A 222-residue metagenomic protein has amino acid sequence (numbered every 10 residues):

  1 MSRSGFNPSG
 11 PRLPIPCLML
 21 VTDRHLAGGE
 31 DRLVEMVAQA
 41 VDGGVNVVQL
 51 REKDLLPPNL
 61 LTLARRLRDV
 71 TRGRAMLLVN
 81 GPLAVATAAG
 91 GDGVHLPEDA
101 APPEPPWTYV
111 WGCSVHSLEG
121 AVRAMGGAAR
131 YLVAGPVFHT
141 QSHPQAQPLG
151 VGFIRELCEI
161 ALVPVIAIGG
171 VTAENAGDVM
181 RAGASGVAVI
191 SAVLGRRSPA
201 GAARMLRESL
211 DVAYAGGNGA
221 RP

Functional and structural regions predicted by a protein language model:
M1-H95, A100-Y131, A146, E156 (+4 more regions): Conserved N-terminal beta1-alpha1 strand-loop-helix module at the mouth
P136: Flexible, small-/acidic-enriched active-site or ligand-binding loops
H139-T140, G195: Short beta->alpha connector loops of Rossmann-like oxidoreductase domains
Q141-Q145: Short, glycine/charged-rich beta-strand-loop motifs at protein surfaces that mediate ligand recognition and catalysis
F153: Conserved cofactor-binding/catalytic machinery of classical short-chain dehydrogenase/reductase
A182-A188: Internal alpha/beta core interface subdomains
